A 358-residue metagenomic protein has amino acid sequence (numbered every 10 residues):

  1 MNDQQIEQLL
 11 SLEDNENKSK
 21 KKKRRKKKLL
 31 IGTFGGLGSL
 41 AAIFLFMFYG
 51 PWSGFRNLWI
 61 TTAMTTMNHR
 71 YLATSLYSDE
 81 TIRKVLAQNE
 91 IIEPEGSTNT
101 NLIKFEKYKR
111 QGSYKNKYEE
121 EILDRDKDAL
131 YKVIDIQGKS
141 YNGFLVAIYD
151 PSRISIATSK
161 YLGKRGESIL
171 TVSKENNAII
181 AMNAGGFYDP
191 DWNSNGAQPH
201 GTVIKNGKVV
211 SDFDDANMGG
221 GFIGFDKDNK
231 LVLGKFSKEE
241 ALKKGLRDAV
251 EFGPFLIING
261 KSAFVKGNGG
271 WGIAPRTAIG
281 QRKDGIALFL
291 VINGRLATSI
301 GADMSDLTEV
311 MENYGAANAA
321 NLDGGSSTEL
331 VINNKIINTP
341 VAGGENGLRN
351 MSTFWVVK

Functional and structural regions predicted by a protein language model:
N2-K358: Gly/Ser/Thr/Pro-rich low-complexity, intrinsically disordered segments
